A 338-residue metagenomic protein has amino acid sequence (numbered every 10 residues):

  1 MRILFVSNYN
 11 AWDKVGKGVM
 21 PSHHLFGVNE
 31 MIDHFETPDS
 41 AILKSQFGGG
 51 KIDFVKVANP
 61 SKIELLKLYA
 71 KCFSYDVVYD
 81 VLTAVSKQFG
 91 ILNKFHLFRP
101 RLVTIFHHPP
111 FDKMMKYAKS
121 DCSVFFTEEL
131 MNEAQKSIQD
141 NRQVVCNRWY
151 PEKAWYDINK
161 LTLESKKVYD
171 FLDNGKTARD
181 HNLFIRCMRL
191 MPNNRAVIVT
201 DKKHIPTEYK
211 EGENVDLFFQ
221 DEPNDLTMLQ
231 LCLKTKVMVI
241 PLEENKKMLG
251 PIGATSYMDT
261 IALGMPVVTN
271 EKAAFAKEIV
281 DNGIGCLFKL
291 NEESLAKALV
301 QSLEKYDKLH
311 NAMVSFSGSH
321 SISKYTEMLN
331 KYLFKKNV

Functional and structural regions predicted by a protein language model:
M1-Q46, R189-P192: N-terminal subdomain of nucleotide-sugar transferases
D121-I158: Donor nucleotide-sugar binding/catalytic pocket of nucleotide-sugar-dependent glycosyltransferases
L163-H181, I185-M191, V197: Conserved donor-binding/catalytic core segment of Leloir-type glycosyltransferases
P206-V237: Nucleotide-activated donor-binding/catalytic signature segment of Leloir-type glycosyltransferases, i.e., the conserved
L226, I240-M258, T269-K277: Nucleotide-sugar-dependent
K236, G264-P266: A short alpha->beta transition loop at the rim of the catalytic pocket in nucleotide-sugar-dependent
A276-L299: Change "using UDP/GDP/dTDP sugars" to "using nucleotide sugars
L290-E292, E304-F334: A charged, aromatic-enriched C-terminal amphipathic alpha-helix characteristic of glycosyltransferases across folds
